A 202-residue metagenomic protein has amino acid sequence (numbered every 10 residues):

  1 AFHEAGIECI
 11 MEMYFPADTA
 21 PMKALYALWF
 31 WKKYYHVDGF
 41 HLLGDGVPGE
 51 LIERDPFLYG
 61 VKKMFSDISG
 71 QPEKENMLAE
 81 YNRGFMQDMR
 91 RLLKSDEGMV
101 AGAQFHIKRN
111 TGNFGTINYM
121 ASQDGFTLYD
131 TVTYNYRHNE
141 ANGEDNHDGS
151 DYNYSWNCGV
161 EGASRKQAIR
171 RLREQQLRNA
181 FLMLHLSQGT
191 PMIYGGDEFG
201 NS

Functional and structural regions predicted by a protein language model:
A1-D67: Acidic/aromatic-lined carbohydrate-recognition and catalytic surfaces of CAZymes acting on diverse glycans
F15, G200-N201: Short active-site segment of divalent metal-dependent hydrolases/proteases that encodes the spacing between
H36, V47-G195, F199-G200: Conserved alpha/beta catalytic core and glycan-binding cleft of carbohydrate-active enzymes
